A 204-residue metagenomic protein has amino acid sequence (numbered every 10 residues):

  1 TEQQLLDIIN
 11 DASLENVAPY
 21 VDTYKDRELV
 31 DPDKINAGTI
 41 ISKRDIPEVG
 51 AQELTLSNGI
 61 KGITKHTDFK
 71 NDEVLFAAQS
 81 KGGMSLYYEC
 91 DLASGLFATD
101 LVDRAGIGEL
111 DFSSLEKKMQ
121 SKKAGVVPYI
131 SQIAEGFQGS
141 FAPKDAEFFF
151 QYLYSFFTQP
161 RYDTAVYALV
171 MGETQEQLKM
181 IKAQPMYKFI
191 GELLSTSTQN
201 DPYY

Functional and structural regions predicted by a protein language model:
T1, I63, K70-D103, I107-Q159 (+2 more regions): M16 family metallopeptidases and their MPP-like homologs
T1-K81, S85-E89: Proteolytic maturation boundary segments
